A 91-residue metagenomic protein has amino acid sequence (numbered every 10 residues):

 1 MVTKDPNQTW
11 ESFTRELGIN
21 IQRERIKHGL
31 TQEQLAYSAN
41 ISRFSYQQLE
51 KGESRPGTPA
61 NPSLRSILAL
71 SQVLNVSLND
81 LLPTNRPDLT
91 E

Functional and structural regions predicted by a protein language model:
V2-G29: A short, Lys/Arg-rich alpha-helix, primarily the initiator
V2-N7, E11, Q72, S77-E91: Short, charged recognition helix plus adjacent turn of helix-turn-helix-like nucleic-acid-binding domains
Q22, I26, N40-I41, K51 (+1 more regions): Residue-level detection of the helix-turn-helix DNA-binding "recognition helix"
Q22-R23, E33, L68, N79: Residues within the helices of the helix-turn-helix
I26, Y37, Q72: Alpha-helical residues within the helix-turn-helix
L30-R55: Short alpha-helical DNA-recognition segment
E53-Q72, T90: Short, basic-rich loop-to-helix N-cap that marks the start of a DNA-contacting helix
